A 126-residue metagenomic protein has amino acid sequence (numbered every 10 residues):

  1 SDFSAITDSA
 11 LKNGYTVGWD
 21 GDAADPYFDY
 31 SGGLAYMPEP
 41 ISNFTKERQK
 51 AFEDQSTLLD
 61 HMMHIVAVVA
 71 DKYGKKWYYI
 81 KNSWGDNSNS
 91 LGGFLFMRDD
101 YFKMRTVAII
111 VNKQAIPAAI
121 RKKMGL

Functional and structural regions predicted by a protein language model:
S1-L126: Active-site signature of cysteine proteases
